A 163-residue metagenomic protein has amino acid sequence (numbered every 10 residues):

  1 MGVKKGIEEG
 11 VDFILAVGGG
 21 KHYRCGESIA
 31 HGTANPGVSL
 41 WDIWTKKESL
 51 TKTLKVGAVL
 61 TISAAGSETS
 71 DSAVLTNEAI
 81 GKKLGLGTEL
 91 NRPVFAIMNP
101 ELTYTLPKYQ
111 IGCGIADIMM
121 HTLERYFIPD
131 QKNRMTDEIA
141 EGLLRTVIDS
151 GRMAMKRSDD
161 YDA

Functional and structural regions predicted by a protein language model:
K4-M98: Glycine/threonine-rich beta-strand-loop-alpha-helix active-site module that forms ligand/phosphate-binding
S72-A163: Carboxylate- and glycine-rich phosphate/diphosphate-binding segment that chelates Mg2+/Mn2+
